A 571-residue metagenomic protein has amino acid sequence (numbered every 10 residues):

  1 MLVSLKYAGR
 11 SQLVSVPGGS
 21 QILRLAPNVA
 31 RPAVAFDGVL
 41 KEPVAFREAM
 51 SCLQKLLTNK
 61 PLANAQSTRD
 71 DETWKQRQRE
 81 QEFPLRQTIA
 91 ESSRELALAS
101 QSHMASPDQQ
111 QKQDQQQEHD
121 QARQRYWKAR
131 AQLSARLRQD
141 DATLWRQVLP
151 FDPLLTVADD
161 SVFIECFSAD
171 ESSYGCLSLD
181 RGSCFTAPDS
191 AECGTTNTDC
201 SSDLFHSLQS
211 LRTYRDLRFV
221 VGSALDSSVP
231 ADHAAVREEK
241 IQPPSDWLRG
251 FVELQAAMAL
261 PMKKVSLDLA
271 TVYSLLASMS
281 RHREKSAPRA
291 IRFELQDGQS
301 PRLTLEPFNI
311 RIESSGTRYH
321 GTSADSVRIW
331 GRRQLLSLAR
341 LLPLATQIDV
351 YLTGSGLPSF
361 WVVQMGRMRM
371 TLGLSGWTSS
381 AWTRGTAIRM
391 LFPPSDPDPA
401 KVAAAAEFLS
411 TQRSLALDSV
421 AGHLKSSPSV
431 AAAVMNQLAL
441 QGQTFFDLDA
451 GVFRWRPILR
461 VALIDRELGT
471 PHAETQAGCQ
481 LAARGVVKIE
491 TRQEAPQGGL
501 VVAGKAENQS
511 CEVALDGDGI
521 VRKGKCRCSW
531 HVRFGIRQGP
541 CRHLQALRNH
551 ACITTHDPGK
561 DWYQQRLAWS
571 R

Functional and structural regions predicted by a protein language model:
M1-R571: Long, low-complexity, compositionally biased intrinsically disordered regions
